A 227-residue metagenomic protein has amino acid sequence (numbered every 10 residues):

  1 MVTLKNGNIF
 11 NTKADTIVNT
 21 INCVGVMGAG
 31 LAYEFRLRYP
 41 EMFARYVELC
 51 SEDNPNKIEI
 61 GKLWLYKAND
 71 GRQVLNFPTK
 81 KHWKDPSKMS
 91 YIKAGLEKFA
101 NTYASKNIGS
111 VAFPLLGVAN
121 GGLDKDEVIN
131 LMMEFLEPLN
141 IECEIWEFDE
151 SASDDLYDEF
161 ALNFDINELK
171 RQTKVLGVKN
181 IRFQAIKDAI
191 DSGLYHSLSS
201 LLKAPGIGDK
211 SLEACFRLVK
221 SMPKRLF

Functional and structural regions predicted by a protein language model:
M1-F227: Macrodomain-like recognition of ADP-ribose-binding/processing modules
